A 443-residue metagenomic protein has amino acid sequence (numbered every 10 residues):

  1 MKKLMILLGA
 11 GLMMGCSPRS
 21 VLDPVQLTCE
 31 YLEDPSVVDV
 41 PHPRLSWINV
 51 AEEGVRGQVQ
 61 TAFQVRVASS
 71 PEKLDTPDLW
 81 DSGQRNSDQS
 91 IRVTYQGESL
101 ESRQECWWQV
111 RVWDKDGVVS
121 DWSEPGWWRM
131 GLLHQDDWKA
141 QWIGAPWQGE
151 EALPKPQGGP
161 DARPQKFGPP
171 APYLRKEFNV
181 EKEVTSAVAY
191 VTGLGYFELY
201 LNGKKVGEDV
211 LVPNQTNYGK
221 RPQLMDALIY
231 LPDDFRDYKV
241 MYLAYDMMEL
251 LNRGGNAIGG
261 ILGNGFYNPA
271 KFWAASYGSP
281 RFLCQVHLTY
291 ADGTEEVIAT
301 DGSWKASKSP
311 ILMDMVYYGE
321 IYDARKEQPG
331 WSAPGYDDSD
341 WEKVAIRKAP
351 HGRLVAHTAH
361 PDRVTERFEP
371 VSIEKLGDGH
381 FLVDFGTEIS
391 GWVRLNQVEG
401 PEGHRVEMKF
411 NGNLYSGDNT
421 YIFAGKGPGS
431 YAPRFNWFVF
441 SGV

Functional and structural regions predicted by a protein language model:
K2-L7: Sec-dependent signal peptide recognition, specifically the positively charged N-region followed immediately by
L8-G9, P329: A ubiquitous, low-specificity "background" feature that marks scattered single residues across proteins without
A10-D23: Bacterial Sec-dependent signal peptides at the C-terminal "C-region" and cleavage site
S20-E105, Q109-V443: Extracellular/oxidizing-compartment recognition motifs
